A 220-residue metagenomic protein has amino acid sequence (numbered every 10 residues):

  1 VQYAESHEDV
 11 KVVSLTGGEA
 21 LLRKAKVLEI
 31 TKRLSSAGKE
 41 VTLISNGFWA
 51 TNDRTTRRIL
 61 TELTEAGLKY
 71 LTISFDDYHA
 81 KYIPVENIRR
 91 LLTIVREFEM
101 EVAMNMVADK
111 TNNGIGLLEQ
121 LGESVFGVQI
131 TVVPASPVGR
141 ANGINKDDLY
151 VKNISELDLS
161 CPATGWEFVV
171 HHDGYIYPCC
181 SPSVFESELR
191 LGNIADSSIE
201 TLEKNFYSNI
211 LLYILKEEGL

Functional and structural regions predicted by a protein language model:
Q2-L15, R23-T131: Radical SAM/AdoMet-radical enzyme domain recognition
E123-I154, S181-L220: C-terminal accessory region of radical SAM enzymes
D158: Residues immediately within or flanking Cys/His clusters that coordinate Zn2+ in small zinc-binding modules
C161-T164: Short, small/polar residue-rich loop motifs at catalytic or cofactor-binding pockets
V170-H171: Short, acidic, Ser/Thr-enriched surface-loop or helix-capping motifs
